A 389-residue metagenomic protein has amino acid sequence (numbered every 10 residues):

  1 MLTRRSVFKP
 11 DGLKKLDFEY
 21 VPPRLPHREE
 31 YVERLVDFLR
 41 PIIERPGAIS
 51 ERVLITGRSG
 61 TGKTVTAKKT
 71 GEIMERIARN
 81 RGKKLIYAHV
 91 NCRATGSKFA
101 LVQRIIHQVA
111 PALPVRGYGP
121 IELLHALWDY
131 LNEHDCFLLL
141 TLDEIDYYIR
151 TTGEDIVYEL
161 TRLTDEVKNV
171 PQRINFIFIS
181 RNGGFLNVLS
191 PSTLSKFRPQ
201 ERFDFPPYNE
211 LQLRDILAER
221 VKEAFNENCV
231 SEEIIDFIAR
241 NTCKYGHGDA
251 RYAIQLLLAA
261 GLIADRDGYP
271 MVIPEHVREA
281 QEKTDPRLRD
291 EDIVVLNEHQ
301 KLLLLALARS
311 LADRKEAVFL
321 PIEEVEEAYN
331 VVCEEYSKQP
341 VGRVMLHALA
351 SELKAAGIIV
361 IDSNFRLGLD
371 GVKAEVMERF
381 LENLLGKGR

Functional and structural regions predicted by a protein language model:
M1-S50, I73: A short, basic N-terminal segment
L2-L13, D17, R45, A67 (+7 more regions): Mid-core helix/loop region of P-loop NTP-binding domains shared across ATPases and GTPases
P46-G71: Walker A/P-loop nucleotide-binding motif
V53, I77-A94: Conserved catalytic segments around the Walker B and adjacent sensor/switch elements of P-loop NTPase domains
C243-D249, L258-M271, L311-R314, A355: AAA+ ATPase "lid" subdomain C-terminal helix
I263-L288: Conserved C-terminal helix/linker of AAA+ ATPases
P286-V318: Short alpha-helical segments that sit at the start of domains
L311-R389: Terminal-proximal interaction/regulatory segments of ATP-powered molecular machines
